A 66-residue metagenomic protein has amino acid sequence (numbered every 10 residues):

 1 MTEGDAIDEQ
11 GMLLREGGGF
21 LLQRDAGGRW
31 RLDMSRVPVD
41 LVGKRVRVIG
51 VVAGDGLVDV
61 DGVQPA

Functional and structural regions predicted by a protein language model:
M1-A66: OB-fold and OB-like single-stranded nucleic-acid-recognition modules and their adjacent interaction interfaces
